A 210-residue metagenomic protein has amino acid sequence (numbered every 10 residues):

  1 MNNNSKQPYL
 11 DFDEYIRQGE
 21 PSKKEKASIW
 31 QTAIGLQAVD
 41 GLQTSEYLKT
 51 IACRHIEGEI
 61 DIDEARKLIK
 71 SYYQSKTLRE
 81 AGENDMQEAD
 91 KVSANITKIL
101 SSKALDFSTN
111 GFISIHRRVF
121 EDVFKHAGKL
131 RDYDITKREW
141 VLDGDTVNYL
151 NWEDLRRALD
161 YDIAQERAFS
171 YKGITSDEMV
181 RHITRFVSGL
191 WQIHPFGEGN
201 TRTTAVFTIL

Functional and structural regions predicted by a protein language model:
M1-L210: FIC/Doc superfamily catalytic core
